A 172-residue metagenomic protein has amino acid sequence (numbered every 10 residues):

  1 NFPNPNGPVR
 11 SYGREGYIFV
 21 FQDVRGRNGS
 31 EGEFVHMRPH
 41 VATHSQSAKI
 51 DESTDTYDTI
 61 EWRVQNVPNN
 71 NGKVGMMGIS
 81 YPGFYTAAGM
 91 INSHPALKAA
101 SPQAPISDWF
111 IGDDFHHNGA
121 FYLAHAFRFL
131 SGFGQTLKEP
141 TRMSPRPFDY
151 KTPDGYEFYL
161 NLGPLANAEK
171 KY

Functional and structural regions predicted by a protein language model:
F2-V9, R14, H36-P39, Q46-K49 (+3 more regions): Accessory cap/linker subdomain of secreted extracellular hydrolases
V9-E31: Conserved alpha/beta-hydrolase
E15-V20, N70-V74, P95-A99: Loop/turn elements at helix/coil->beta-strand transitions in domains of secreted/extracellular proteins
S30, G78-Y81, A104: Catalytic nucleophile serine of serine hydrolases, specifically the conserved "nucleophile elbow" pentapeptide
V35-D51, D58-G75, S80: Gly/Ser-rich "nucleophile elbow"/oxyanion-hole loop immediately N-terminal to the catalytic nucleophile in hydrolases
Y57-N69, A88, D113, A124-A126: Tryptophan-centric aromatic hotspots in well-structured domains and transmembrane helices
Y81-H94: Short glycine-enriched nucleophile-adjacent loop and the immediately C-terminal alpha-helix near the catalytic center
